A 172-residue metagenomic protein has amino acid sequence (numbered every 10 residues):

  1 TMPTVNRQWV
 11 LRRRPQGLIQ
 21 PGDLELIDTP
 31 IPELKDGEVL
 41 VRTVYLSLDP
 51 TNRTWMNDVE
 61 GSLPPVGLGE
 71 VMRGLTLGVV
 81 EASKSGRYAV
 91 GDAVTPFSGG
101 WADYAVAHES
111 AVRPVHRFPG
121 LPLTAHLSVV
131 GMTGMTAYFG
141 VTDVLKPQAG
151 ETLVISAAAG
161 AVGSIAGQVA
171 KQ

Functional and structural regions predicted by a protein language model:
R7, D92-A93, T152: Residue-level marker of beta-strand positions
L18-P30: Short glycine/threonine/proline-enriched tight-turn/helix- or strand-capping micro-motif at secondary-structure
P30-L48, M56-G100: Glycine-rich beta-strand-centered segment in the early N-terminal region that forms part of a ligand/cofactor-binding
V44-Y45, A111-L145: Extended, non-globular alpha-helical segments
S98-A111: A structural motif shared across PLP-dependent enzymes of the aminotransferase-like
G131-Q172: Mid-domain Rossmann-like dinucleotide-binding core that forms the NAD(H)/NADP(H) cofactor-binding site
